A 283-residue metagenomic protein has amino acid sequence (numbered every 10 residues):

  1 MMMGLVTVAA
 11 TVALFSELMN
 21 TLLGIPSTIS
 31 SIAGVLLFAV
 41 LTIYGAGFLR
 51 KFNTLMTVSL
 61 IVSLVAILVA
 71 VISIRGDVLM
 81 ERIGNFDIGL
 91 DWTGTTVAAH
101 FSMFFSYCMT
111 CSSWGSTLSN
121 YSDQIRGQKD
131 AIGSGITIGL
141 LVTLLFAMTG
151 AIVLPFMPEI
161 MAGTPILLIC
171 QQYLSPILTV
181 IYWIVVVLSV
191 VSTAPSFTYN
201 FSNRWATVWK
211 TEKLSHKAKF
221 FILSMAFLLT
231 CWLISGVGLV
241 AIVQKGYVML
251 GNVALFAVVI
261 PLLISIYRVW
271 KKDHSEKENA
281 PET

Functional and structural regions predicted by a protein language model:
M1, T21-G45, S63-V65, C108-G115 (+4 more regions): Transmembrane alpha-helical segments of multi-pass small-molecule transport proteins
M1-G24, I184-W209, G238-V240, Q244 (+2 more regions): Hydrophobic transmembrane alpha-helices that form the core helical bundles of multi-pass secondary transporters
G4, V8, V71-G76, N85-L144 (+1 more regions): Hydrophobic, membrane-embedded alpha-helices of multi-pass small-molecule transporters
V8, L60-V71, T110, G133-P158 (+1 more regions): Selective recognition of specific alpha-helical transmembrane segments in multi-pass small-molecule
L14-T21, L36-M56, Q124, T230-K245: Membrane-water interface regions at transmembrane-helix termini and the short interhelical loops of multi-pass membrane
S27, F38, L60-G89, C108 (+1 more regions): Hydrophobic alpha-helical segments and their helix-loop junctions in multi-pass secondary transporters
Y44-L55, G115-L140, A162, L167 (+3 more regions): Hydrophobic, small-residue-rich membrane helices and short re-entrant helix-turn-helix hairpins that build
V153-P176: Membrane-interface interhelical connector segments
